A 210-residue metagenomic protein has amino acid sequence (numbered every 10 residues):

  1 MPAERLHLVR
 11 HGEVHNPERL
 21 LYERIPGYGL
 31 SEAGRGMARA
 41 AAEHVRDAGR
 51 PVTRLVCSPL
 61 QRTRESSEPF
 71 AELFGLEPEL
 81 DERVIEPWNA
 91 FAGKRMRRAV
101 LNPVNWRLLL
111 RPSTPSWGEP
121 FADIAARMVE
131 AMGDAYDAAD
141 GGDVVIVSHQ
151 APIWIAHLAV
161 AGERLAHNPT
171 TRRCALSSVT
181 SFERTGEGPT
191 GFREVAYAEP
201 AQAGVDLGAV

Functional and structural regions predicted by a protein language model:
M1-E4, L76-E79, E86-R98, D137-G142 (+1 more regions): Acidic, low-complexity terminal tails and accessory targeting/binding regions of phosphate-metabolizing enzymes
A3-E4, V9-E77: Active-site-proximal alpha-helix that buttresses catalytic centers in soluble enzyme cores
L6, G142-Q150: Generic beta-sheet signal
V14, P152-I153: Short active-site segment of divalent metal-dependent hydrolases/proteases that encodes the spacing between
P26-A33, L110, A166-T170: A short acidic, glycine-rich active-site loop that binds or catalyzes chemistry on phosphate/adenosine moieties
R39-R46, A125, V129-D137: Generic structural signal for well-ordered alpha-helical scaffold segments
C57-S58, A126, V147-S148: Short beta-strand scaffold positions
E72-E130, Y197, G208-V210: Phosphate-handling substructures
